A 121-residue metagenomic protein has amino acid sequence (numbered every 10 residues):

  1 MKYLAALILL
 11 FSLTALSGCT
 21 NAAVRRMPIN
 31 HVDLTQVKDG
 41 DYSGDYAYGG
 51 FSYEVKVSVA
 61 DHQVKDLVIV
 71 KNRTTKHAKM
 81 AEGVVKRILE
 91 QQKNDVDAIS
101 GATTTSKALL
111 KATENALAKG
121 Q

Functional and structural regions predicted by a protein language model:
M1-Q121: Intrinsically disordered terminal and processing segments
